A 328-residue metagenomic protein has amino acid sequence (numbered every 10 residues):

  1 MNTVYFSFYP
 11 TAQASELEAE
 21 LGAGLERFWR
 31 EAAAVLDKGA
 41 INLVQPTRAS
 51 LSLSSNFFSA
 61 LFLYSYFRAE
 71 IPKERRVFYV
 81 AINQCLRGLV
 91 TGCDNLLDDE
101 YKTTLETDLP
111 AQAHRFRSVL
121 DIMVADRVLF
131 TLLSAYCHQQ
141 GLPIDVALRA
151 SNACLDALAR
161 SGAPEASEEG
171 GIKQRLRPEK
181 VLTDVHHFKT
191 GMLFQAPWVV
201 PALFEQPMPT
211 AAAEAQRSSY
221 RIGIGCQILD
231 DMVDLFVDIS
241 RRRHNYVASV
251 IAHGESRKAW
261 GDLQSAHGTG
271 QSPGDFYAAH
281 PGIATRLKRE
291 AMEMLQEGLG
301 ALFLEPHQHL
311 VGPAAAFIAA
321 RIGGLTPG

Functional and structural regions predicted by a protein language model:
M1-D108, A163-E179, A315-G328: Conserved N-terminal diphosphate/IPP-binding helix and adjacent helical/loop segment of trans-prenyltransferase domains
E20-D37, A49-L61, V119-L229, F236-I239: All-alpha helical catalytic cores of prenyl diphosphate-utilizing isoprenoid enzymes
L43-S50, A111-S118, V181-H186, A278-R286: A ubiquitous short alpha-helical element
Y64, T91-A113, A125, S167 (+2 more regions): Acidic, Mg2+-coordinating active-site segments of isoprenoid diphosphate-utilizing enzymes
A81, G88, R115-V124: Helix-rich alpha-solenoid scaffolding regions
V90-C93, L133, P197, C226-L229 (+3 more regions): A structural signal for well-ordered alpha-helices, especially hydrophobic packing surfaces of coiled-coils
M123-V146, G254-E305: Primarily interfacial, aromatic-capped hydrophobic alpha-helices that serve as membrane anchors
K288-G328: Short hairpin/turn module used for nucleic-acid contact or packing/dimerization
